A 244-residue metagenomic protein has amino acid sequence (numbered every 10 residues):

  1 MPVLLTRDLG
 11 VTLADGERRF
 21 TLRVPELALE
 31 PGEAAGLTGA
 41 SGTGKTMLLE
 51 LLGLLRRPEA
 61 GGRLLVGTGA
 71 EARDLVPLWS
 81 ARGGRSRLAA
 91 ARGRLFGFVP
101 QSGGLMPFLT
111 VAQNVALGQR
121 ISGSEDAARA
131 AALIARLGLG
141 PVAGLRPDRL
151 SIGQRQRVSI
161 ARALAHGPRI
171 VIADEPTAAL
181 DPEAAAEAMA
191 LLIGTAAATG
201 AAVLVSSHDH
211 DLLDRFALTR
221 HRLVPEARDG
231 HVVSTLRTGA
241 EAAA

Functional and structural regions predicted by a protein language model:
E71-G97: ABC ATPase NBD coupling module
L109-A116: Short coil-to-helix segment of the ABC ATPase nucleotide-binding domain corresponding to the Q-loop/switch region
A127-V142: Conserved ABC ATPase "signature" region
R146-L150, Q154-Q156: Conserved ABC ATPase signature
I160: Hydrophobic anchor residue at the start of the ABC signature
G167: Conserved catalytic motifs of ABC-family nucleotide-binding domains
V171-D174: Catalytic Walker B motif of ABC-type/P-loop ATPase nucleotide-binding domains
